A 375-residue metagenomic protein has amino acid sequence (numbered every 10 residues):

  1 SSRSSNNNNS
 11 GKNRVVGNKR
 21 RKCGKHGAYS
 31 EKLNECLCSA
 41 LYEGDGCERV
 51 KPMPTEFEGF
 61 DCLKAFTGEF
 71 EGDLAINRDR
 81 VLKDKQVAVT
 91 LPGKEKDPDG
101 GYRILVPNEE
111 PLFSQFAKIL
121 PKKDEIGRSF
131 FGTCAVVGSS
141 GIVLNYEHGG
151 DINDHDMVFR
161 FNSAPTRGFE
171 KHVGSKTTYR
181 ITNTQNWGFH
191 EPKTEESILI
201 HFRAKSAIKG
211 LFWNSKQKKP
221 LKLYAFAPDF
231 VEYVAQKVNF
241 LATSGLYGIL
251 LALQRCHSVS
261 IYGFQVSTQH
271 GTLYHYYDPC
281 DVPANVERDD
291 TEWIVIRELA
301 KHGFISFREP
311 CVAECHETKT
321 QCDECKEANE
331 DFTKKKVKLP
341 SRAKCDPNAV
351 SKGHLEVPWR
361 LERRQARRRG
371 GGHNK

Functional and structural regions predicted by a protein language model:
S2-V16, R360-K375: Long, low-complexity intrinsically disordered regions of secretory-pathway proteins
N18-K25: Disulfide-braced loops of extracellular cysteine-rich modules
R21, K32-A40: Extracellular cysteine-rich, disulfide-stabilized repeat modules
G27-Y29, V137, V158, A252: Structural signal for hydrophobic/aromatic residues that build the beta-strand cores of folded beta-sheet domains
A28, K51-V136, I142-N153, I294-V295 (+1 more regions): N-terminal donor/sugar-recognition subdomains of glycan-related enzymes, prototypically the membrane-proximal stem
E48, G210-Y247, L251-R363: Sequence-level preference for short, compositionally simple segments enriched in small aliphatic or small polar residues
F131, G141-L144, G149-L250: Acidic/Gly/His-enriched mid-domain segments of enzyme catalytic cores or analogous surface patches that mediate
